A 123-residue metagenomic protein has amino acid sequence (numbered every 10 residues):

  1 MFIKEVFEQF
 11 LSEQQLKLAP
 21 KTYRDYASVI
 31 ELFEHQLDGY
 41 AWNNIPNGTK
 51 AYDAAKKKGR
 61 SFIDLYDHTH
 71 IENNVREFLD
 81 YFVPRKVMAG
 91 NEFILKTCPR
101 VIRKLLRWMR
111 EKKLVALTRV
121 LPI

Functional and structural regions predicted by a protein language model:
M1-M88, F93-V115: Charge-rich, intrinsically disordered N-terminal extensions that act as flexible nucleic-acid engagement or regulatory
D53, P122-I123: Charge-rich, acidic-biased intrinsically disordered regions
A116-P122: Short, glycine/acidic-rich hinge or "gate" loops at secondary-structure transitions that mediate conformational
